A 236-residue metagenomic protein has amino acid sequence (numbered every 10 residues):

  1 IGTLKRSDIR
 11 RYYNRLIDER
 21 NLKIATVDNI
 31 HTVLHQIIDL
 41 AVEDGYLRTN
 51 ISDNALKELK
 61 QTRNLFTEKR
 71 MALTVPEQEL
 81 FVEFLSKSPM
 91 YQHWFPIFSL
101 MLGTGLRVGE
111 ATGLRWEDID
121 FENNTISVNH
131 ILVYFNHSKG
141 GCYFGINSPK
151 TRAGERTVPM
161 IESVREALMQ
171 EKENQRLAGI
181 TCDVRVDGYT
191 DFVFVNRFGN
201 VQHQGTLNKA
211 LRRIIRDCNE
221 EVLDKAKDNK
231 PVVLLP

Functional and structural regions predicted by a protein language model:
I1-D44, P89-Q92, V201-L207, D228-P236: N-terminal core-binding DNA-recognition domain of tyrosine site-specific recombinases/integrases
R15-I17, E58-K60, E83-S86, N129-S138 (+2 more regions): Short regulatory "switch" loops immediately downstream of catalytic or recognition motifs within protein catalytic
I24, D28-T32, E43, L47-T49 (+6 more regions): Basic, Lys/Arg- and aromatic-enriched nucleic-acid-binding interface segment
H31-H35, R48, T112, I161 (+2 more regions): Hydrophobic face of alpha-helices
D39-R48, Q170-E173: Arg/Lys-rich amphipathic alpha helix in sigma70-family domain 2
N54-E58, E77, G113-L177, C182-Y189: Conserved tyrosine-mediated DNA breakage-rejoining catalytic core shared by Y-recombinases
K69-R70, S86-P89, G145-E155, V195-Q204 (+1 more regions): Short, contiguous acidic/charged loop-to-helix segments that flank catalytic cores in large enzymes
T74-E79, I161-V232: Active-site/catalytic core of tyrosine-dependent DNA strand-transfer enzymes
